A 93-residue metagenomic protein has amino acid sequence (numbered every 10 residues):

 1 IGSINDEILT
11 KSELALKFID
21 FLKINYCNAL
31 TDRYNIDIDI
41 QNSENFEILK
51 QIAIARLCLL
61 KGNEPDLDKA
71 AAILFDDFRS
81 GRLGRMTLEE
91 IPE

Functional and structural regions predicted by a protein language model:
I1-E93: Helix-rich effector regions associated with P-loop NTPase G domains
